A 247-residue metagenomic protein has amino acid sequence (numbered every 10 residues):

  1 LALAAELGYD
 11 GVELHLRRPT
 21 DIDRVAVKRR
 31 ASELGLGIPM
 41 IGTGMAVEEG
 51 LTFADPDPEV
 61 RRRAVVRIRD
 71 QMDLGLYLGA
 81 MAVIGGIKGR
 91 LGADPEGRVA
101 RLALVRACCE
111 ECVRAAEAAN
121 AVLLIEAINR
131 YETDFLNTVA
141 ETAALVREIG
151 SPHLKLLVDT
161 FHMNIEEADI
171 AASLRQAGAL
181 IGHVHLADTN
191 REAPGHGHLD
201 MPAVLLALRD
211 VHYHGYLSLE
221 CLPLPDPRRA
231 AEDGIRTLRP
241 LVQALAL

Functional and structural regions predicted by a protein language model:
L1-E6, V27, M45-E49, G86-G89 (+4 more regions): Short amphipathic alpha-helical segments, especially helix-boundary/capping motifs
L1-G8, V25, E110, L136-V158 (+1 more regions): Histidine-acidic metal/acid-base catalytic patches
L1-Y77, A100, E110, S151 (+3 more regions): N-terminal pre-domain/capping segments
V12-L14, L36-T43, A82-I84, L123-I125 (+3 more regions): Hydrophobic faces of well-ordered beta-strands that scaffold small-molecule active sites in alpha/beta enzyme cores
L16-R18, G44-V47, K88-R90, A127-D134 (+3 more regions): Active-site-proximal loop/turn and secondary-structure-junction residues that shape catalytic pockets, frequently
D21-I22, V66, E96, A107 (+2 more regions): Residue-level recognition of alpha-helix initiation/capping sites
E33-I41, G75-M81, C108-A115, I170-Q176 (+1 more regions): Short, functional N-terminal and low-complexity linear motifs
F53-K155, L245: Active-site acidic/histidine proton-transfer and metal-coordination neighborhood in alpha/beta enzyme cores
